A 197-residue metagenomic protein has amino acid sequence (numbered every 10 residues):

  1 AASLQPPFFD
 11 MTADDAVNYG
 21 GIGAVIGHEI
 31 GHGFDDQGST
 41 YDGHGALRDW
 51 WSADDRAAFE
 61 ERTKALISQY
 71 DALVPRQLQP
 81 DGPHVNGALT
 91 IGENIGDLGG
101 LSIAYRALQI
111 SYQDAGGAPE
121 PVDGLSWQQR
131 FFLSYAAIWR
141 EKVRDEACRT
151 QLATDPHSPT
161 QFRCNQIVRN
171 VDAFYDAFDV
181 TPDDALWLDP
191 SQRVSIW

Functional and structural regions predicted by a protein language model:
A1-G23, G33-W197: Zinc-dependent metallohydrolase catalytic domains
